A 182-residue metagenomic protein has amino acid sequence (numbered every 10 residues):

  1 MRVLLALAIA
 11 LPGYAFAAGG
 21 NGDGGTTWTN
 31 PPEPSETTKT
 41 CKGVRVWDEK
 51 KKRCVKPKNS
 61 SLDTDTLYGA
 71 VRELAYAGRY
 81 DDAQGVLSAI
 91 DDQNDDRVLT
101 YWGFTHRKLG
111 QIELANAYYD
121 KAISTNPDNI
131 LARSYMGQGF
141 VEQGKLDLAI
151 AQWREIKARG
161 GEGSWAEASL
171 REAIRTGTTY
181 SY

Functional and structural regions predicted by a protein language model:
R2, F16-G69: Long, contiguous interaction/recruitment modules in multidomain scaffold/adaptor proteins
G25-T26, I150-Y182: Terminal, low-structured helical/coil segments at or just beyond the last alpha-helical repeat
S60-Q93, R97, W102-H106: Alpha-helical segment of the N-proximal tetratricopeptide repeat
I90-Q93, T125, A158-R159: Structural marker of alpha-solenoid helical repeat scaffolds
D95, N129, G163-S164: Residue-level recognition of tetratricopeptide repeat
V98-T100, A132, A166: TPR alpha-solenoid repeat register
Y101, Y135, S169-A173: Canonical tetratricopeptide repeat
